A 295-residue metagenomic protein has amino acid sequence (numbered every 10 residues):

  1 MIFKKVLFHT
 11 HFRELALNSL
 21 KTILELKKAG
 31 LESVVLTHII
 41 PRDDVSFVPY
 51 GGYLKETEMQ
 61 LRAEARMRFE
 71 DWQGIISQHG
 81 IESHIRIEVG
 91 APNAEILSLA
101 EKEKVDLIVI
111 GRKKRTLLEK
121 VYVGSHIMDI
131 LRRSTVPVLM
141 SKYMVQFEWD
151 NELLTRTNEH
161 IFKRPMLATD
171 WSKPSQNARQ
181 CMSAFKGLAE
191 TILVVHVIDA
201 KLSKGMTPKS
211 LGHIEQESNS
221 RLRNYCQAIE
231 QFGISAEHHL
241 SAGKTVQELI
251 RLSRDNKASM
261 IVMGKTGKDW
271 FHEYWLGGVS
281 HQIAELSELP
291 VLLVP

Functional and structural regions predicted by a protein language model:
M1, G74-I108, E230-I261, D269-W270: Structural beta-alpha unit
M1-Y53, E159-P208, G212, A228-Q231: Small/aliphatic-rich secondary-structure junction motif
V35-T37, H84-E88, L139, L193-V195 (+2 more regions): General small-molecule cofactor/ligand-binding pocket signal
H38, R112-K113, Y143, H196-I198 (+2 more regions): Short secondary-structure boundary segments
S46-V48, V121, D150-N151, A178-R179 (+3 more regions): Short, well-ordered secondary-structure micro-motifs
L54-M67, S210-S220: A short acidic, glycine-rich active-site loop that binds or catalyzes chemistry on phosphate/adenosine moieties
I110-R133, F147-E148, M263-L286: Glycine-rich, Arg-bearing micro-motifs that act as flexible, cationic patches
V138-L139, H281-P295: Short, flexible loop segments at boundaries between secondary-structure elements
